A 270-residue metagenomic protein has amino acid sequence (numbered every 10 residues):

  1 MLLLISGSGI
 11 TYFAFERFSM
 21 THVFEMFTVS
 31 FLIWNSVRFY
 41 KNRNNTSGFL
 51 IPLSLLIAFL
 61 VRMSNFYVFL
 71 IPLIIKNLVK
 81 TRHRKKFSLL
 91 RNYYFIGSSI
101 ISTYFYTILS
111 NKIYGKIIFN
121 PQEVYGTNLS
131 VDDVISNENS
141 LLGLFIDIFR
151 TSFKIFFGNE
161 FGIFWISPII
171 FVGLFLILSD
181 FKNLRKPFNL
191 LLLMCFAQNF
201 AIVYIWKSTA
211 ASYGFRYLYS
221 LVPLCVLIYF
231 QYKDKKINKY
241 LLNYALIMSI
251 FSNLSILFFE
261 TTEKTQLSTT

Functional and structural regions predicted by a protein language model:
M1-F31, N35, L60, N65: Aromatic- and kink-enriched transmembrane "portal" helix at the membrane-lumen/periplasm boundary that abuts
M1-I5, I51-L55, I100, K182-W206: Transmembrane alpha-helix segments characteristic of polytopic inner-membrane glycan-assembly/cell-envelope
L2, S47-R62, F69-I74, G97-I101 (+1 more regions): Membrane-interface alpha helices of multi-pass inner-membrane proteins
F13-V23, M63, N111-K116, G158-I163 (+2 more regions): Membrane-interface catalytic loops of GT-C/OST-like multi-pass glycosylation enzymes that act
T21-T28, V61, Y67, I166-F171 (+1 more regions): Hydrophobic/aromatic-rich transmembrane helices and adjacent perimembrane loops
F24-N42, S47-L55, L224-I228: Specific aromatic-rich, kink-prone transmembrane helix
Y67-I100, V172-L184, L227: Perimembrane helix-loop-helix junctions
L90-L176, L191-V203, F251-E263: Membrane-lumen/periplasm interface segments of specific transmembrane helices in polyprenyl phosphate-linked
